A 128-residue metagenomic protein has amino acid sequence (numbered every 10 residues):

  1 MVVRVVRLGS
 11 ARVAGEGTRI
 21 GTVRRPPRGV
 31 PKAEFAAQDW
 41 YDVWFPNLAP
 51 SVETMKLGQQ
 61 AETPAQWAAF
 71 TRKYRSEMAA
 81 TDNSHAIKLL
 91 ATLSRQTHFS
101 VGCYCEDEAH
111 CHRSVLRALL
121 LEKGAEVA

Functional and structural regions predicted by a protein language model:
M1-A128: Residues lining hydrophobic/aromatic ligand-binding pockets adjacent to catalytic sites
